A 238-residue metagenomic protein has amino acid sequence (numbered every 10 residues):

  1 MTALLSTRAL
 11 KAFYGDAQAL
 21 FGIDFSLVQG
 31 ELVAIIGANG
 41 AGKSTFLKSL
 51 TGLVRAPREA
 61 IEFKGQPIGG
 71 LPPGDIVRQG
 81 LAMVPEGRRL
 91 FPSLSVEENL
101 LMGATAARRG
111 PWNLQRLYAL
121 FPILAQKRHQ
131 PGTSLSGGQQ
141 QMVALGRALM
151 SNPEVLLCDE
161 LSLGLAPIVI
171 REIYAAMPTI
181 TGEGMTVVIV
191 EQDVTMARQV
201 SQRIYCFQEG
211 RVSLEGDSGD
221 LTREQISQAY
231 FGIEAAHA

Functional and structural regions predicted by a protein language model:
I36-A38: The feature captures the beta-strand-to-loop junction immediately N-terminal to the Walker
T51: Helix-to-loop junction immediately C-terminal to a conserved catalytic motif
R55, P67-R88, L114, Q126-H129 (+1 more regions): ABC ATPase NBD coupling module
E59-I68, Q79, W112-N113, A119 (+1 more regions): Conserved ABC transporter NBD signature motif
P131-L135, Q139: Conserved ABC ATPase signature
A148-L149: ABC ATPase C-loop
L156-E160: Catalytic Walker B motif of ABC-type/P-loop ATPase nucleotide-binding domains
